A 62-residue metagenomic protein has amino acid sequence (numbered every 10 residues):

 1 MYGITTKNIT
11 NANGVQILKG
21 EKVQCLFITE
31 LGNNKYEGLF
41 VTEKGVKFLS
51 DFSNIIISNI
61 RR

Functional and structural regions predicted by a protein language model:
M1-I9, T29: SH3-family beta-barrel domains
T6, T10, L39-E43: A generic structural motif
Q16-K19, T42-K44: Secondary-structure boundary/capping motif
I17-I28: Conserved beta-strand/loop element in small beta-rich adapter and peptidoglycan-binding domains
F27-L31, L49-D51: Glycine-rich loops and low-complexity Gly/Arg-rich segments that provide flexible linkers or classic glycine-based
N33-L39: Short aromatic-glycine-enriched beta-strand elements
F40-R62: Intrinsically disordered, low-complexity, charged/polar segments
